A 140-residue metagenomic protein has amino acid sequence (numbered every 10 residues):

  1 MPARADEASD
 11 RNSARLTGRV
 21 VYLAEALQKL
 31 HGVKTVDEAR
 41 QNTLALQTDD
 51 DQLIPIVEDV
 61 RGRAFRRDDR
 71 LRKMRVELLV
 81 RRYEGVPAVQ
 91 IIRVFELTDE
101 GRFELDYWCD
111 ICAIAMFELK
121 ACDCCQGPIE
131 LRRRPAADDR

Functional and structural regions predicted by a protein language model:
P2-D10: Boundary at the C-terminal end of the N-terminal hydrophobic targeting segment
S9-R40, V80: Structural detector for short beta-strands of small beta-barrel domains
R15, Q41, L71-R75, E104 (+1 more regions): Extracytoplasmic
G32-V57: OB-fold (S1/OB) nucleic-acid-binding surfaces
V60-L78: Short nucleic-acid-contacting surface segments enriched for D/E, G, S/T with interspersed K/R
V60-R61, R70, A88-F95: Carbohydrate-interacting regions of secretory-pathway proteins
R81-P87: Short, charged beta-turn/beta-strand-edge "cap" motif at the junction between a beta-strand and an adjacent loop
Q90-R140: Cys/His-clustered metal-coordination modules, chiefly Zn-binding fingers
